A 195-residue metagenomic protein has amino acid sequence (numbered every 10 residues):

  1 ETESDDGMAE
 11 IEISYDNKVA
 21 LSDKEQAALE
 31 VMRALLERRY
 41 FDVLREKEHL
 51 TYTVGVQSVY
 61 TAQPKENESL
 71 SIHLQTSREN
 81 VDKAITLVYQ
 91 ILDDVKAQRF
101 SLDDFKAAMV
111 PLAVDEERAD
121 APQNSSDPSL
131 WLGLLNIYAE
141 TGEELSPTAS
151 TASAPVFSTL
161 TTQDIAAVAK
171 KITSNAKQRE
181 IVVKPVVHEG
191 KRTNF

Functional and structural regions predicted by a protein language model:
E1-D5, A62-P64, I172: Replace "in large, NTP-powered and nucleic-acid-processing enzymes" with "in large, NTP-powered factors and other
G7-A28, R45-T159, K177-P185, R192-N194: M16 family metallopeptidases and their MPP-like homologs
R33, D42: Long, His/Glu/Asp-enriched segments that create or flank divalent metal/ion-associated functional microenvironments
T161-V168, I172: A short, acidic, amphipathic alpha-helical segment used as a generic capping/interface helix at domain edges
